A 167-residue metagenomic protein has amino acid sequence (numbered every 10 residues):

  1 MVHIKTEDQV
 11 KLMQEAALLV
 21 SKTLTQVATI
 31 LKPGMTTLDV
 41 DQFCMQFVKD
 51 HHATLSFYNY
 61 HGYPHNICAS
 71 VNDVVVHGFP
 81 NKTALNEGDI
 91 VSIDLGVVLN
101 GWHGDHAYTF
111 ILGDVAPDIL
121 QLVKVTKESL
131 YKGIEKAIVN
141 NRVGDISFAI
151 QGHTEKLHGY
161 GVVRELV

Functional and structural regions predicted by a protein language model:
M1-V167: Active-site neighborhoods and metal-handling regions in enzymes and metal-associated proteins
